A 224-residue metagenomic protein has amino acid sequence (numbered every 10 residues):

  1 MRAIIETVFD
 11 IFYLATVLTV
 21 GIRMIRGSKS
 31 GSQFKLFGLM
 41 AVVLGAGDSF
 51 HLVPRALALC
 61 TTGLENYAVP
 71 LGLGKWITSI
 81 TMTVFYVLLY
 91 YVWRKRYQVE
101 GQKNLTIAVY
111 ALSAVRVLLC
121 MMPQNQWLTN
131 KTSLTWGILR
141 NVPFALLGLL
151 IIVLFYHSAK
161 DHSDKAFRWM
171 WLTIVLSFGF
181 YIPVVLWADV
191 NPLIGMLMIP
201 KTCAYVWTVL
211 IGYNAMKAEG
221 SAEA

Functional and structural regions predicted by a protein language model:
M1-T19: Hydrophobic transmembrane alpha-helical segments in integral membrane proteins
R2-I5, L64-W76, T129-V142, N191-K201: Non-cytosolic membrane-interface motifs at loop->transmembrane helix junctions
V17-R26, V87-W93, L118-P123, V142-R168 (+2 more regions): Alpha-helical transmembrane segments in multipass membrane proteins, preferentially the mid-helix core
V20-G27, F50-T106, C120, F155 (+1 more regions): Internal transmembrane alpha-helix with an interfacial aromatic "cap," most often the third helix
R26-F37, W93-L105, N130-S133, Y156-R168 (+1 more regions): Membrane-interface helix-boundary motifs at transmembrane edges
A46-A58, S113-T132, I174-I194: C-terminal ends of transmembrane alpha-helices and the immediately adjacent extracellular/lumenal or cytosolic loop
I80-I151: Membrane-proximal helix-loop-helix units in multi-pass membrane proteins
W171-K217: Terminal transmembrane helical module of multi-pass membrane proteins
